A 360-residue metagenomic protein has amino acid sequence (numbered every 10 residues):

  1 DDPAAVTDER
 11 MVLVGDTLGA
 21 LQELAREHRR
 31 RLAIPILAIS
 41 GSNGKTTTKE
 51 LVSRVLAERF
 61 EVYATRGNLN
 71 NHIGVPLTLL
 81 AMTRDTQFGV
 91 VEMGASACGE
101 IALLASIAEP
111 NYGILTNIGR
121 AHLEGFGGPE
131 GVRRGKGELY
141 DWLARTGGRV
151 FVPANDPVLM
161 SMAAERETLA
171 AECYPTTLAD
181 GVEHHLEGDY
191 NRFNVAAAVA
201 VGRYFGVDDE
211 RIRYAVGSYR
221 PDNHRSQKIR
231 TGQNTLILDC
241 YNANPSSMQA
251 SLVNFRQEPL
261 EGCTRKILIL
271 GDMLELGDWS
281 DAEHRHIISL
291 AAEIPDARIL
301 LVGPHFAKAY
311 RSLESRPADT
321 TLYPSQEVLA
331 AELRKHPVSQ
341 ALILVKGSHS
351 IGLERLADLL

Functional and structural regions predicted by a protein language model:
D2, D8, C240, R265-L270 (+1 more regions): C-terminal helical cap/extension that packs against the catalytic core of soluble nucleotide-cofactor enzymes
D2-E9, Y112-T235, Q257, C263-T264 (+2 more regions): Acidic, Mg2+-coordinating active-site environments of NTP-dependent enzymes
E9-G19: N-terminal pre-Walker A segment at the start of P-loop NTPase domains
G19-V150, A154, M160-R166, A331-K335 (+1 more regions): Phosphate-binding loop of NTP-binding sites
I39, L56, N223-R225, S350 (+1 more regions): ATP-dependent carboxylate/acyl-activation modules
E92, N191, T235-N244: Active-site-proximal beta-strand elements of phosphoester/diester hydrolases
D222-H224, C240-A250: Glycine-rich phosphate/pyrophosphate-binding beta-alpha loops
